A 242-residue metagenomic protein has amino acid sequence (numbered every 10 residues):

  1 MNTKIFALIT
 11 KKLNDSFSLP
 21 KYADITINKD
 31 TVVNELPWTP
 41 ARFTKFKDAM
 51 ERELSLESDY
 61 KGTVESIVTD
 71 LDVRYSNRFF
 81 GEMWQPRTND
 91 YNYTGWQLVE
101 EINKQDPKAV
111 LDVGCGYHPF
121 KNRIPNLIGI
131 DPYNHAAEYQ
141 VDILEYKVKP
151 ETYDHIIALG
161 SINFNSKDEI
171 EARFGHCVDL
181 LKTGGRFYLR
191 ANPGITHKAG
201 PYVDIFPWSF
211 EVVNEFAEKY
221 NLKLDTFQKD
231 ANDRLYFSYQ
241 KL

Functional and structural regions predicted by a protein language model:
N2-K147, R186-L242: Class I (Rossmann-like) S-adenosyl-L-methionine-dependent methyltransferase catalytic domain, capturing the SAM-binding
L144-I156: A short acidic, Gly/Pro-enriched loop at the edge of an enzyme's catalytic core that lines a small-molecule cofactor
E145, N163-F164: Active-site micro-motifs of SAM-dependent methyltransferase domains
A158-S161: A short beta-strand submotif of the Rossmann-like class I SAM-dependent methyltransferase core that lines
F164-H176: A short, conserved alpha-helix within the catalytic core of class I
N165-S166, L181-T183: Helix-to-beta-strand junctions that scaffold the AdoMet/dcAdoMet cofactor pocket in Class I SAM-dependent enzymes
